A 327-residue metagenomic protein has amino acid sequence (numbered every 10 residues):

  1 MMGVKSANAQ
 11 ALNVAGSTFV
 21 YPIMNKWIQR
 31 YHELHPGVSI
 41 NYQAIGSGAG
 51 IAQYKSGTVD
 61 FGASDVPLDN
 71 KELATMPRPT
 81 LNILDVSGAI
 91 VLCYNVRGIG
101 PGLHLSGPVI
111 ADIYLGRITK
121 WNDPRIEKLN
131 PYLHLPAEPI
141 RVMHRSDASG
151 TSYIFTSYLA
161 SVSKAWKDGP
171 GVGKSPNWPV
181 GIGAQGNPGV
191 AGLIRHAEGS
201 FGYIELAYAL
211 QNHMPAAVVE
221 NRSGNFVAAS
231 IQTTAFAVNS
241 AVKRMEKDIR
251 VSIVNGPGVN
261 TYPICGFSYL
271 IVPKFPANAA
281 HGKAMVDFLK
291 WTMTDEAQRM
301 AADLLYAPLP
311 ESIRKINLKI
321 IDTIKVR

Functional and structural regions predicted by a protein language model:
G3-R327: Flexible loop/hinge segments at secondary-structure junctions
